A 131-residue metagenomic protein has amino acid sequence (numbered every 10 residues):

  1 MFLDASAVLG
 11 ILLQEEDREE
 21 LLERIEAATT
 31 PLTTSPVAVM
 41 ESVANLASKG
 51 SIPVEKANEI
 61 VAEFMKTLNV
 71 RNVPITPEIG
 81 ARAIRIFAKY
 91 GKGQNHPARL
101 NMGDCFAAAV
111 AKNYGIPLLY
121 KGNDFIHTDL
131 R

Functional and structural regions predicted by a protein language model:
M1-T34, K49-E63: Short, well-structured N-terminal submotif of metal-dependent ribonuclease cores
A5, P36, M102-C105: Conserved glycosyltransferase catalytic-site signature
V8-L9, V39, F125-I126: A generic structural signal for short hydrophobic patches within well-formed alpha-helices
A28-L32, N69-R71, I116: Short active-site oxyanion
R71-P117: Active-site neighborhoods of divalent-metal-dependent phosphate/nucleic-acid chemistry enzymes
L119-H127: Gly/Pro- and small hydrophobic-enriched strand-loop and loop-to-helix capping segments that sit at the rims
